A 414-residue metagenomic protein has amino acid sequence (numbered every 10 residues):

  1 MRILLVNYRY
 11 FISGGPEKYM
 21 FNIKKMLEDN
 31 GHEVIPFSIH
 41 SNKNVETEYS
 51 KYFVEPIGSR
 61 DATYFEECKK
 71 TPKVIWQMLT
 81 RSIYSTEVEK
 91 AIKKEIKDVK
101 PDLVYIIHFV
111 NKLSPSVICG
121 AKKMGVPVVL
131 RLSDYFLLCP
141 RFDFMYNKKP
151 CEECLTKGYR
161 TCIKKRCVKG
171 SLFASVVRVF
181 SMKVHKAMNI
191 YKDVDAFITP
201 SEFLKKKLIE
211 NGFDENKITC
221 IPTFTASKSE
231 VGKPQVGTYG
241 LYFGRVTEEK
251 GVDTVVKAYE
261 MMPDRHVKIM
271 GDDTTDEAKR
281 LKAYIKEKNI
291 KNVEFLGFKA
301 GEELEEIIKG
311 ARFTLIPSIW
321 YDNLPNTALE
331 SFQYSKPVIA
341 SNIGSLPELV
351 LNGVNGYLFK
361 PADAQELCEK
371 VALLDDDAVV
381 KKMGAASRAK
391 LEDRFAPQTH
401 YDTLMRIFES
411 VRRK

Functional and structural regions predicted by a protein language model:
M1-Y49, M124-P127, E260: N-terminal subdomain of nucleotide-sugar transferases
K18, R245-M261: A conserved mid-protein helix/loop that constitutes part of the nucleotide-sugar donor-binding site
D29-V99, L103: A conserved catalytic-core segment of Leloir-type glycosyltransferases
L137, T156-E230: Donor nucleotide-sugar binding/catalytic pocket of nucleotide-sugar-dependent glycosyltransferases
K279-E302: Nucleotide-activated donor-binding/catalytic signature segment of Leloir-type glycosyltransferases, i.e., the conserved
K309-N323, K336: Acidic donor-binding loop of glycosyltransferase active sites
N352-G353, Y357-A364, V371-A378: Conserved acidic donor-binding segment of nucleotide-sugar-dependent glycosyltransferases
E366, V379-R394, H400-R406: A short, well-ordered alpha-helix in the C-terminal region of glycosyltransferases
